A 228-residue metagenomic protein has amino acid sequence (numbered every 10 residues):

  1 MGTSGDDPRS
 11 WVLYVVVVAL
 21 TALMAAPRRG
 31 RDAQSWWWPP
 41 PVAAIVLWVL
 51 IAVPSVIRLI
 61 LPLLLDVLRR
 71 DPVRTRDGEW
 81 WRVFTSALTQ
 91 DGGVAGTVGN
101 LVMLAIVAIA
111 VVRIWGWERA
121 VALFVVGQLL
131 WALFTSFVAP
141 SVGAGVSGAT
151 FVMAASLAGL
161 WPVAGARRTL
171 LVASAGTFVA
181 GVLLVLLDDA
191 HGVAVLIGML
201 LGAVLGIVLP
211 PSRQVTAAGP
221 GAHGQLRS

Functional and structural regions predicted by a protein language model:
M1-W37, G181-S228: C-terminal transmembrane module of polytopic alpha-helical membrane proteins
G30-P39, V111-G116, W161-T169: Membrane-interface helix-boundary motifs at transmembrane edges
W37-V121, F137-S141: N-terminal TM1-TM2 helical hairpin plus the immediately adjacent luminal interfacial "cap"
A44-I45, V98, V121-V125, L171 (+2 more regions): Hydrophobic alpha-helical transmembrane segments
V49-I57, G127-S136, S174-L186: Aromatic-anchored segments of alpha-helical transmembrane domains
L101-I114, E118-R119, L123-V126, V152-A164 (+1 more regions): Membrane-interfacial alpha-helical segments at the cytosolic side of multi-pass membrane proteins
A120-S147: Hydrophobic alpha-helical transmembrane segments of integral membrane proteins
A139-L157, A190: Membrane-interface micro-motifs in multi-pass membrane enzymes
